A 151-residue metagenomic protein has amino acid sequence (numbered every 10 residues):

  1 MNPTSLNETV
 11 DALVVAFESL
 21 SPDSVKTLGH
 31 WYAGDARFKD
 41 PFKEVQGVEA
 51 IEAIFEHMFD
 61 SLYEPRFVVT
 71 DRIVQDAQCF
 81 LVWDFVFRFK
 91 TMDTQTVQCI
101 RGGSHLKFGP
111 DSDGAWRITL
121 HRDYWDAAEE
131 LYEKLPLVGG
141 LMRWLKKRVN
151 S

Functional and structural regions predicted by a protein language model:
M1-K26, H30: Short, low-complexity N-terminal intrinsically disordered segments enriched in polar/charged residues
S5, T9, A50, Q98: Soluble or luminal CAZymes and related metallo-dependent hydrolases
S5-V15, D40-P41, F59-Y63, V149: Short, mixed-charge, low-aromatic patches
V15, S19, R37-F38, K90: General structural signal for alpha-helix termini and helix-helix connectors
V25-C79: A solvent-exposed, acidic/Ser-Thr-rich amphipathic alpha-helical stretch
D60-R66, T70-S151: A beta-strand edge to alpha-helix "cap/lid" segment located at domain peripheries
